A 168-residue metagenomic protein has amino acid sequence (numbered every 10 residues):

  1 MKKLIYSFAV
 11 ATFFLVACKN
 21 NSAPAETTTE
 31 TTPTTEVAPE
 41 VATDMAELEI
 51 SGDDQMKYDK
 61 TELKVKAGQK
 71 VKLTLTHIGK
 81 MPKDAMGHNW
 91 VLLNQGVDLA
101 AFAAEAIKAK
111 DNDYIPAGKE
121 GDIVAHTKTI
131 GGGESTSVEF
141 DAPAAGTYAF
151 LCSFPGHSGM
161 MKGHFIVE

Functional and structural regions predicted by a protein language model:
M1-V16: Sec-dependent bacterial lipoprotein signal peptides
C18-N21: Bacterial signal peptide processing site
E26-E49: Post-signal peptide N-terminal segment of mature Sec-exported envelope proteins
V41-V71: N-terminal edge beta-strand
K57, T76-I78, A125-E168: Extracellular/periplasmic metallocenter environments
G79-K83: Extended, low-complexity, turn-rich repeat/linker tracts enriched in Gly/Pro/Ser/Thr and Asp/Glu that occur
W90-L99, S158, V167-E168: Short edge-strand/loop segments of extracellular domains
V97-P143: Extracytoplasmic beta-sandwich strand-turn segments characteristic of Greek-key/jelly-roll folds
